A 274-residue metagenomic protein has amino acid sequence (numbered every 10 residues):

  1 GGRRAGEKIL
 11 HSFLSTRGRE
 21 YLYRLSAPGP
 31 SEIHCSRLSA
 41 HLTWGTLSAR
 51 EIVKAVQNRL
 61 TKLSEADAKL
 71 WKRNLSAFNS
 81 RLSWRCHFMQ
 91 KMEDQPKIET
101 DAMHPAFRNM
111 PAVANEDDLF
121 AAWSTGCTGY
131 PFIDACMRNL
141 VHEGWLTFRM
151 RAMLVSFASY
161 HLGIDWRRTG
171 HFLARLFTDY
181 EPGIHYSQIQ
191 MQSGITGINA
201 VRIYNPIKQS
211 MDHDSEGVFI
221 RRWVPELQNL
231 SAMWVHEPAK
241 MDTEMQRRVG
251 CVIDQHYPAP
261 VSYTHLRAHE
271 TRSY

Functional and structural regions predicted by a protein language model:
G1-A106, D214, V218-R267: Glycine/tryptophan-enriched, flexible segments
P30, H34, A40-W44, S48 (+8 more regions): Secondary-structure capping and boundary motifs in well-ordered enzyme cores
S36-S39, E51, A77, D118-A121 (+5 more regions): Contiguous, well-ordered alpha-helical segments that form the cores/surfaces of helical PPI scaffolds
Q57, T61, H87, E93-P96 (+7 more regions): Hydrophobic alpha-helix feature that most strongly marks membrane-spanning transmembrane helices and their immediate
S80-S83, F88-H142, L146, M153: A contiguous catalytic/ligand-binding core that recognizes phosphate-bearing ligands
E99, P105-P111, A152-G197: Active/binding-pocket-proximal capping segment
G183-D212, F219: Hydrophobic/aromatic-rich core segments of domains that either
H265, R272-Y274: Single conserved hydrophobic/aromatic residue that forms the stacking wall/gate of nucleotide- or nucleobase-binding
